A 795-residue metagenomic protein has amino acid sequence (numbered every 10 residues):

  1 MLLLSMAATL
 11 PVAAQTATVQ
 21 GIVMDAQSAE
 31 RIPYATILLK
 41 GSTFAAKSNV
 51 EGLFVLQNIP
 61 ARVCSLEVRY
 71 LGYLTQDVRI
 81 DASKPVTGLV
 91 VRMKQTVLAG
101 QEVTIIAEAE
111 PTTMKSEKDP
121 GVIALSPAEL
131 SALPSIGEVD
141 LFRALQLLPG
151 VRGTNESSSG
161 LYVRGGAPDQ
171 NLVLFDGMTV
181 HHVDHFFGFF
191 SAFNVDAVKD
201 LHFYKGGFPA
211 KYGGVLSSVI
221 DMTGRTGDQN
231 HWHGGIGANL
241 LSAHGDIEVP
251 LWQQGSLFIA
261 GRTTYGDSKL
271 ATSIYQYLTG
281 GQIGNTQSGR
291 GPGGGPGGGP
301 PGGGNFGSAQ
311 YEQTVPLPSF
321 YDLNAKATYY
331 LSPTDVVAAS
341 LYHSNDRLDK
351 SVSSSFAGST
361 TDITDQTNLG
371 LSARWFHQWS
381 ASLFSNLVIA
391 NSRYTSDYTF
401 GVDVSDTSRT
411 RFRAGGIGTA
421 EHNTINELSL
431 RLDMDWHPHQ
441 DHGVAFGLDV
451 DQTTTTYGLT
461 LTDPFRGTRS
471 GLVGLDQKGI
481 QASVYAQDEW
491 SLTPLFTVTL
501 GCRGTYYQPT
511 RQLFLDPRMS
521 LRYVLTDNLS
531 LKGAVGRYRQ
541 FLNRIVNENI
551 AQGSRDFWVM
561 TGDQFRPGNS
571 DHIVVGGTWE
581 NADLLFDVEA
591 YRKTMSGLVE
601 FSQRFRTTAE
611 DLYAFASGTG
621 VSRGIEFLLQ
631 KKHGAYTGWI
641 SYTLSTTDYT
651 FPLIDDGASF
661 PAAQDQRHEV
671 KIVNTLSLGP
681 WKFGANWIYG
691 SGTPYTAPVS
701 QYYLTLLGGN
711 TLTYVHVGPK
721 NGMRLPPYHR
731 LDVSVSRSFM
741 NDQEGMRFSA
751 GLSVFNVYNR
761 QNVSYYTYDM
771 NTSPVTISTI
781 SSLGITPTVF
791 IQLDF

Functional and structural regions predicted by a protein language model:
V12-E108: Periplasm-facing N-terminal accessory domains of Gram-negative outer-membrane beta-barrel systems
L74, T87-L89, E102-P209, V219 (+2 more regions): Periplasmic N-terminal accessory/gating domains of Gram-negative outer-membrane beta-barrel systems
L241-Y265, I283-R347, Q366-F384, P438 (+1 more regions): Transmembrane beta-barrel wall of Gram-negative outer-membrane proteins
G266-T272, L278-T279, G284, G293-G295 (+4 more regions): C-terminal beta-signal and adjacent terminal beta-strands/loops of Gram-negative outer-membrane beta-barrel proteins
T328-D346, D365-R511, V524, W579 (+2 more regions): Face-selective signature of the C-terminal outer-membrane beta-barrel domain
R347, T395-D397, L459-D463, Q508 (+4 more regions): Surface-exposed extracellular loop regions of Gram-negative outer-membrane beta-barrel proteins, predominantly
E427-S429, L472-Q477, S483, G562 (+4 more regions): Outer membrane beta-barrel strand-and-loop segments of large Gram-negative receptors, especially TonB-dependent
T493, R592-T594, Y613-V699: Gram-negative outer-membrane beta-barrel transporters
